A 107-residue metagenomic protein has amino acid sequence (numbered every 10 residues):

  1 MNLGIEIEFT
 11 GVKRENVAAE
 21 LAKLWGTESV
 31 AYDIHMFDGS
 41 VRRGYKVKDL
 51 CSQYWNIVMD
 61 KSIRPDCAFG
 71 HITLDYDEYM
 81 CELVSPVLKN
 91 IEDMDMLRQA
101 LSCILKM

Functional and structural regions predicted by a protein language model:
M1-M107: Phosphate/nucleotide-binding catalytic core
